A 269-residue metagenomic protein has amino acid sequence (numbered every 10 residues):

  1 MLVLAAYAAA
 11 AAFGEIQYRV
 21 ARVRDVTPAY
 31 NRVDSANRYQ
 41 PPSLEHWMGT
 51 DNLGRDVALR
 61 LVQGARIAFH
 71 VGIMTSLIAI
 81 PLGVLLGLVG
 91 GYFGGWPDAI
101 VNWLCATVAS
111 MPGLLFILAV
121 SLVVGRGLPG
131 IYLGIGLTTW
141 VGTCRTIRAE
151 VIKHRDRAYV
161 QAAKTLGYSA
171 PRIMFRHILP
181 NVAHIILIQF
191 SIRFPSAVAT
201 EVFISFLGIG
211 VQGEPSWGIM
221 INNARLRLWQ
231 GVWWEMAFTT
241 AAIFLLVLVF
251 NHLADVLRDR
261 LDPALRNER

Functional and structural regions predicted by a protein language model:
M1-N31, V101-L104, V182: N-terminal signal-anchor/first transmembrane alpha helix
A5, N31, S35, W217-M220: Alpha-helical structural motif
D25, D34, P42-S43, G142 (+2 more regions): Residue-level signal for pocket-adjacent positions within structured domains
D25, W47-T50, N251: Residue-level signal for helical boundary/lining positions with a hydrophobic bias
V26-N37, W234-A241: Glycine-rich, flexible loop segments associated with nucleotide phosphate handling
Y30, S43-L44, A197, L265: Intrinsically disordered, low-complexity segments enriched in proline/serine/threonine
D34-D56: Interfacial loop/helix-cap signal at membrane boundaries in integral membrane proteins
N52-R269: Alpha-helical transmembrane segments of integral membrane proteins, especially multi-pass inner/plasma-membrane
